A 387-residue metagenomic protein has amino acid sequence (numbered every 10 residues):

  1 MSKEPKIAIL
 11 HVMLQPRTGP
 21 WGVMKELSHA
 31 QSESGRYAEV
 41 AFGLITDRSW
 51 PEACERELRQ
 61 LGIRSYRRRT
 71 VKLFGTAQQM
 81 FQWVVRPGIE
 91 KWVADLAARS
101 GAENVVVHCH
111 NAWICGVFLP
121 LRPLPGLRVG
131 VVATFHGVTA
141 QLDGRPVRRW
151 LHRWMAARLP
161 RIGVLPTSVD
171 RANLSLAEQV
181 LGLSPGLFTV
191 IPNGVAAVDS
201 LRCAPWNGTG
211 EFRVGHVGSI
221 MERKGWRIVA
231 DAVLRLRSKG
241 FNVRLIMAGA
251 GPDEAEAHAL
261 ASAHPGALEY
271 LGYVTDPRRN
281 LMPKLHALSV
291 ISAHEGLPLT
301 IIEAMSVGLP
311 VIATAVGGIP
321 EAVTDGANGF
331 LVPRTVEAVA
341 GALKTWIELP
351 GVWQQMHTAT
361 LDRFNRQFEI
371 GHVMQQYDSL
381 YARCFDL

Functional and structural regions predicted by a protein language model:
H11-T18, G22, S28-F81, G251: N-terminal strand-loop element at the rim of the active site of nucleotide-sugar-dependent glycosyltransferases
C109-C115, F135: Short His-centered aromatic/hydrophobic patch
R149-P166: Membrane-proximal helix-turn-helix segments that form the acceptor-binding/catalytic region of lipid-linked
R161-L187, V195: A short, active-site helix/loop in glycosyltransferases that binds the activated sugar's phosphate group
H258-V274: Nucleotide-activated donor-binding/catalytic signature segment of Leloir-type glycosyltransferases, i.e., the conserved
A293: Aromatic "clamp/platform" in nucleotide-sugar-dependent glycosyltransferases that forms part of the donor/acceptor
P310-A313: Short hydrophobic beta-strand element within catalytic cores of glycosyltransferases and related nucleotide-activated
D325-G326, F330-V336, T345-P350: Conserved acidic donor-binding segment of nucleotide-sugar-dependent glycosyltransferases
